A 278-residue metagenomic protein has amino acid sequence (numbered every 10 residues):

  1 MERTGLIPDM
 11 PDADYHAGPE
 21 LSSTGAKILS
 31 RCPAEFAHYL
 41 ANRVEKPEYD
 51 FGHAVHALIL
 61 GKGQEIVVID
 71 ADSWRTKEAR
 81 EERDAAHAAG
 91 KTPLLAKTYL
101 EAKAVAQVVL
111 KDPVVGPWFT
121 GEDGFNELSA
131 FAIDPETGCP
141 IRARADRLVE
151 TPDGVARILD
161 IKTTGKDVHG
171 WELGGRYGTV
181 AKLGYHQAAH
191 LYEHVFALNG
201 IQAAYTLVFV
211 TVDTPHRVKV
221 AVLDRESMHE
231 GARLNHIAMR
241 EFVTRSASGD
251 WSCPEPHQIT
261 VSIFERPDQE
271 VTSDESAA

Functional and structural regions predicted by a protein language model:
M1-R144, P256: Metal-dependent nuclease catalytic cores that hydrolyze phosphodiester bonds in DNA/RNA, characterized by
P33-A37, D167, D213-V218: Short acidic (Asp/Glu) and glycine-rich catalytic loops that position anionic groups and cofactors
R43-V44, H87-L94, G170-L183, D224-E226: Short histidine-centered catalytic/ligand-binding loop motif
I59-G63, T163-K166, A197, V243: Hydrophobic/aromatic-lined pockets within catalytic cores
Y99, T179-H186, L191-A278: Metal-dependent nuclease catalytic regions and adjoining charged, substrate-binding loops involved in nucleic-acid end
V115-T120, V149-R157, F196-A204: Secondary-structure boundary elements
F131-I133, E150, V210-V212: A generic structural motif
A143-G175, Y192: Conserved catalytic cores of phosphodiester-cleaving nucleases, focusing on short active-site segments
